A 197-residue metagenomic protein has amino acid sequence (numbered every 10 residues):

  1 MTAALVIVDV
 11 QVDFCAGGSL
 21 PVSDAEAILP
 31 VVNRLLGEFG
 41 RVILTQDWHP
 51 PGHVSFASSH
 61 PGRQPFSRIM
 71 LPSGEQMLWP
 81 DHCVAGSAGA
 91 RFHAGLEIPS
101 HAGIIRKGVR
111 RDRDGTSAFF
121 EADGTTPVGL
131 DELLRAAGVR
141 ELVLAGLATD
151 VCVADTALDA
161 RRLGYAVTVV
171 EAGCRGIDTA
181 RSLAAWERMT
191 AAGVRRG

Functional and structural regions predicted by a protein language model:
M1-R111, A118, A136, R140 (+2 more regions): Active-site acidic carboxylates
E26, A118-E132: Active-site glycine-rich loop that binds ribose-phosphate moieties when present
V84, A88, I105, A122 (+3 more regions): Short, well-structured alpha-helical patches and their helix-loop capping segments that border functional surfaces
R111, L134, A145-T149: N-terminal-biased segments
G115-A118, A154-T156: A short secondary-structure junction signal
V139-D155, V169-C174: Glycine-rich anion-binding loop/nest that anchors nucleotide
A157, R161: Gly/Ala-rich phosphate-binding loop of Rossmann-like dinucleotide-binding domains, activating on the conserved
